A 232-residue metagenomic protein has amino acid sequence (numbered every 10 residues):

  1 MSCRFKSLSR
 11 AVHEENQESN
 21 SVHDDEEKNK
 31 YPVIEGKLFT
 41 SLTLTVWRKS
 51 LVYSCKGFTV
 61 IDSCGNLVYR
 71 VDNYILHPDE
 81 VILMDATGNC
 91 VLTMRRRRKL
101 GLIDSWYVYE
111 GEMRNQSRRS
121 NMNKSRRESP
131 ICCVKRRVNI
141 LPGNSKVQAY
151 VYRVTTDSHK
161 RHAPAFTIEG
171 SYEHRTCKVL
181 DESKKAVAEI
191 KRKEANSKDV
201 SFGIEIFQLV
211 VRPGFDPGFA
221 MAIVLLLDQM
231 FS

Functional and structural regions predicted by a protein language model:
M1-Y69, N73-D79, A86, I103 (+1 more regions): Low-complexity or membrane-interfacial segments used for flexible interactions
Y69, V91-T93: Polyanion/phosphate-binding surface patch
Y107: An anionic oxygen-ligand recognition environment, strongly enriched in 2H phosphoesterase
